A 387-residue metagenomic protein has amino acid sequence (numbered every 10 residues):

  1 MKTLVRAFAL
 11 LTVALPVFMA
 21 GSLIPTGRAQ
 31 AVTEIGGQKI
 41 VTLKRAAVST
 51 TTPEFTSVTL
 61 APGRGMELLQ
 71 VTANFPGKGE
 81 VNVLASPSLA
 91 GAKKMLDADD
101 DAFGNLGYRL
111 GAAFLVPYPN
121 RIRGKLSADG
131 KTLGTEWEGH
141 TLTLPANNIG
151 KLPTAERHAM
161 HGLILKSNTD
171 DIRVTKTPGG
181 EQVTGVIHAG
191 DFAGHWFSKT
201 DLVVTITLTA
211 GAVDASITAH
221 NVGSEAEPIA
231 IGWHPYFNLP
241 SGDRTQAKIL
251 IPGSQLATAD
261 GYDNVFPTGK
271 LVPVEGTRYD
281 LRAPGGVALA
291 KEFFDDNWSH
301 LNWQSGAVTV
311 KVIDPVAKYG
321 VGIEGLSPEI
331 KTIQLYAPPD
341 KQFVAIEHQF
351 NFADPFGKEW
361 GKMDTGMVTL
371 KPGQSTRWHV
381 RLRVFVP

Functional and structural regions predicted by a protein language model:
M1-R6, T200: Positively charged n-region of N-terminal signal peptides that target proteins for export
L4, F8, L23-I24, L133 (+1 more regions): Extended hydrophobic/Leu-rich segments
A9-S22: Bacterial N-terminal signal peptides
G27-D214, V222-P387: Surface-exposed acidic/polar loop and edge beta-strand patches at domain peripheries
